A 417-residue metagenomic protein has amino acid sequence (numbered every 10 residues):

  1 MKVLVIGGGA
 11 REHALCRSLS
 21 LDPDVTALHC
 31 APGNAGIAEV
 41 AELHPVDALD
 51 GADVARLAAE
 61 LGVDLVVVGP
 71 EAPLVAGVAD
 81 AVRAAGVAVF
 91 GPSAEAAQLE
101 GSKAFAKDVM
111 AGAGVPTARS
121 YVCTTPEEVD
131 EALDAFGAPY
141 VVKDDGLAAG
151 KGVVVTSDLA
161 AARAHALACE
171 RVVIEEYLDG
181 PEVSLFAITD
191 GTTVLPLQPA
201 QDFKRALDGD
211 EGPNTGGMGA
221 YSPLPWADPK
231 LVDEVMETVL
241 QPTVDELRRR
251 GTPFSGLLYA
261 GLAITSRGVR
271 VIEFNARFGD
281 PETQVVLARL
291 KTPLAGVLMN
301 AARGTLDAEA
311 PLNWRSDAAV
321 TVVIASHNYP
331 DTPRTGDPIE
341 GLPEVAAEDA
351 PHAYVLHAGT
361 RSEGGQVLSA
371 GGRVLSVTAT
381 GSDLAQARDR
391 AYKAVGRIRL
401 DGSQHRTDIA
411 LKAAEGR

Functional and structural regions predicted by a protein language model:
M1-E95: ATP-binding N-terminal substructure of ATP-dependent carboxylate-amine bond-forming enzymes
L43-L49, Y121-T125, V154-T156: Short acidic-hydrophobic, aromatic-tinged amphipathic segments that line or gate anion-handling sites
P92-G152: A conserved helix-loop-beta module that forms one wall/lid of the active-site cleft in ATP-utilizing catalytic domains
G152-T283: Internal nucleotide-binding/catalytic subdomain
M236-L258, N275-A350, E363: Active-site "cap" helix and flanking loop/linker of ATP-utilizing ligase/carboxylase catalytic domains
T360-G364, L368-R417: Generic C-terminus detector
